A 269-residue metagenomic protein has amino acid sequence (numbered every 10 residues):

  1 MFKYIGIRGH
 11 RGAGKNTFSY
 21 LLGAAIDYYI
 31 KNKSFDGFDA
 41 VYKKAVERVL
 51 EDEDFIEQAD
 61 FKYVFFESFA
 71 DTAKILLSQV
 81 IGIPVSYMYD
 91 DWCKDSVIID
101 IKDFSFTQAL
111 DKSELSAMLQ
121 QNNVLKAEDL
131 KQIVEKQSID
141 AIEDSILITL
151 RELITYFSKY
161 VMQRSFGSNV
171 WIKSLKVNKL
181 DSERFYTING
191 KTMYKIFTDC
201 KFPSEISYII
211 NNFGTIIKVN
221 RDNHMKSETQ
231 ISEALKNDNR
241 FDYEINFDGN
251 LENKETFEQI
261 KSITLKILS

Functional and structural regions predicted by a protein language model:
Y4-G6, I196: Short hydrophobic/aromatic beta-strand immediately N-terminal to the Walker A/P-loop
G6-R11, Y20, I148, N169 (+3 more regions): Small-molecule kinase domains that catalyze NTP-dependent phosphoryl transfer to phosphate-bearing small molecules
H10-A13, A24, S68-D71, P203-S204: Accessory terminal alpha-helical modules
N16: Walker A/P-loop
Y20, A24, Y28, Q79 (+1 more regions): Short, well-ordered alpha-helices that flank and scaffold nucleotide-derived cofactor binding pockets
D39-T192: ATP-dependent small-molecule kinase phosphotransfer cores that center on conserved nucleotide phosphate-binding segments
A70, I196-D199, T256: Short, conserved catalytic/metal-binding motifs centered on acidic residues
